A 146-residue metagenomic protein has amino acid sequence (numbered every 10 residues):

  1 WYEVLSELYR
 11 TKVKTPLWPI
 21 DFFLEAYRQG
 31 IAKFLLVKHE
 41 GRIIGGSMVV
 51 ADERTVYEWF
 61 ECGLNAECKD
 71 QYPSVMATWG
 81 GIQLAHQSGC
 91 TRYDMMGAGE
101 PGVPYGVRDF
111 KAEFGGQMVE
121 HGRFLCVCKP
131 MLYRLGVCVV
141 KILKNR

Functional and structural regions predicted by a protein language model:
W1-D70: A conserved beta-strand-loop-helix scaffold within acyl/acetyltransferase catalytic domains
E3-V4, D21-F22, M76-G80, G106-D109: Alpha-helical elements of Rossmann-like donor-binding domains used by nucleotide-donor carbohydrate transfer enzymes
A32, Q87-C90: Short, high-confidence coil segments that cap the C-terminus of an alpha-helix and link into the following beta-strand
S47, E58, T78-G81, K111: Polar/charged side chains located within well-ordered beta-strands of beta-rich proteins
G63-Q71, G97-P104: Short, charged helix-to-loop "capping" segments that act as catalytic/coupling loops
K69-A85: Conserved acetyl-CoA-binding loop-helix of GNAT-fold acetyltransferases
C90-R146: Active-site/acyl-donor-binding loops of N-acyltransferases
